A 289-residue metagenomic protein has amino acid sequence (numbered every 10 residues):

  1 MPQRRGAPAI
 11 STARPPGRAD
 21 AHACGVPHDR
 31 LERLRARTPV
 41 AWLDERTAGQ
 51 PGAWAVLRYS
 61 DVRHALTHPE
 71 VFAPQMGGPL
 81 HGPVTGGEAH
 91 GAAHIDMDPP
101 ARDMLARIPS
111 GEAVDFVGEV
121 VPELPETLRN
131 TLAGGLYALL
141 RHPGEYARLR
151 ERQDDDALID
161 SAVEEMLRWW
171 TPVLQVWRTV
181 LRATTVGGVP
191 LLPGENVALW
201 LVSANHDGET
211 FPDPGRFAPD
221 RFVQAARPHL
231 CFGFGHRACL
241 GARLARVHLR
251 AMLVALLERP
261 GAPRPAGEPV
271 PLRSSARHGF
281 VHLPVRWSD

Functional and structural regions predicted by a protein language model:
M1-E123, G233: Active-site substrate-recognition loop segments, prototypically the cytochrome P450 B′-helix/B-C loop
C24, Q153-V189: Conserved cytochrome P450 K-helix E-x-x-R motif and the immediately C-terminal K′/meander segment
R33, T38, P51-A53, R168 (+3 more regions): Cytochrome P450 heme-thiolate "Cys pocket" and heme-binding signature region
T127-E151, L240-P260: Cytochrome P450 catalytic-core helices
L192-P193: Residue-level recognition of short, solvent-exposed, well-ordered loop/turn junctions that link secondary-structure
V202-Q224: Conserved cytochrome P450 K-helix/beta-meander segment immediately N-terminal to the heme-binding cysteine loop
